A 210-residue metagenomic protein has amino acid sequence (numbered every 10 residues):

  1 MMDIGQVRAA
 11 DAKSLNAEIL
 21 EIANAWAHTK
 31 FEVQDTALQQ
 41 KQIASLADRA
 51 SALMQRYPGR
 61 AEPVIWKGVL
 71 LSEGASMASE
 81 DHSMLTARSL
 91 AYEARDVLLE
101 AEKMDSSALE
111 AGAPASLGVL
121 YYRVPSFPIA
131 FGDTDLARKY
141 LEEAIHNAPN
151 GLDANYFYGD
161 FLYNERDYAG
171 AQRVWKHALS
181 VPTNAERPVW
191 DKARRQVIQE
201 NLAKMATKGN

Functional and structural regions predicted by a protein language model:
M1-Q6: C-terminal segment of classical bacterial N-terminal signal peptides
V7-A12: Boundary at the C-terminal end of the N-terminal hydrophobic targeting segment
L15, A61-E62, L109-A111, L152-D153: Helix-start (N-cap) detector for alpha-helical repeat units in TPR-like alpha-solenoids, especially tetratricopeptide
E21-M54, K67-E100, A111-N147, Y163-N164 (+1 more regions): Short coil/linker segments at helix-helix boundaries
P58, S106-A108, P149: Short coil turns that delineate tetratricopeptide repeat
M104-S107, D153, F161, W175 (+1 more regions): Ligand-binding pocket scaffold of soluble enzyme catalytic domains
E143-G170: An amphipathic alpha-helical core segment
G170-N210: Long hydrophobic alpha-helical segments typical of transmembrane helices together with their membrane-interfacial
